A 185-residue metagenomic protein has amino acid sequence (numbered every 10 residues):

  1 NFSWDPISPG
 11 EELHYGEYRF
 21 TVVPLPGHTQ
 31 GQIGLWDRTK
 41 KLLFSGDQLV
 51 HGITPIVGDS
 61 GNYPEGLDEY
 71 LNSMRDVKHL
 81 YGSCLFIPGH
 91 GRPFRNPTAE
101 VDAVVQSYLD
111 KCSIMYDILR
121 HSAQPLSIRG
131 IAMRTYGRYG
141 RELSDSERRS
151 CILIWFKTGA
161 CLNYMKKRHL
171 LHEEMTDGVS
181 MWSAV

Functional and structural regions predicted by a protein language model:
N1-E17: Alpha-helix-centered segments that form part of catalytic cores
F2-P6, V77-Y81, L170: A structural motif corresponding to the C-terminal end of an alpha-helix and its immediate exit/capping segment
P9-E12, Q32-G34, L170: Short, acidic/polar N-cap/turn motifs at the starts of alpha helices
Y15, L35-D37, A184: Conserved hydrophobic "DFG−1" position in protein kinase catalytic cores
G16, R38, T176-G178: Structural motif
R19-C112: Metallo-beta-lactamase
H90, M115, M165: Residue-level signal for inorganic ion chemistry
I118-V185: C-terminal regulatory/interaction regions
